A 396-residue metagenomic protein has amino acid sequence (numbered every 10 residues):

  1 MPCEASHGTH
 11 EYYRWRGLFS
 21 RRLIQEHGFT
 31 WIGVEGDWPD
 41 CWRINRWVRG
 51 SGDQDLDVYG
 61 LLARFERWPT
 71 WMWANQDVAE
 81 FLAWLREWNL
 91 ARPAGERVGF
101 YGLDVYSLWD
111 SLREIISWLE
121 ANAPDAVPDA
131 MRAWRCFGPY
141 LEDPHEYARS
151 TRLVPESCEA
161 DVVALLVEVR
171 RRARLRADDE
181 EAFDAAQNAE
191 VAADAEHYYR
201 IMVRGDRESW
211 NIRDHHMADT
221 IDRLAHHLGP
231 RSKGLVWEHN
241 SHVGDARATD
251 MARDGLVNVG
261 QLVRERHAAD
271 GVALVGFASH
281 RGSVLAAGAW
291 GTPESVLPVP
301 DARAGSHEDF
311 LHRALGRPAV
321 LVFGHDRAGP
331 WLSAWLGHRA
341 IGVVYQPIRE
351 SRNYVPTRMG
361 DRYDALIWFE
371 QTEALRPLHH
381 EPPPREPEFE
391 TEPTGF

Functional and structural regions predicted by a protein language model:
M1-F396: Structured catalytic-domain cores with a bias toward divalent-metal coordination
